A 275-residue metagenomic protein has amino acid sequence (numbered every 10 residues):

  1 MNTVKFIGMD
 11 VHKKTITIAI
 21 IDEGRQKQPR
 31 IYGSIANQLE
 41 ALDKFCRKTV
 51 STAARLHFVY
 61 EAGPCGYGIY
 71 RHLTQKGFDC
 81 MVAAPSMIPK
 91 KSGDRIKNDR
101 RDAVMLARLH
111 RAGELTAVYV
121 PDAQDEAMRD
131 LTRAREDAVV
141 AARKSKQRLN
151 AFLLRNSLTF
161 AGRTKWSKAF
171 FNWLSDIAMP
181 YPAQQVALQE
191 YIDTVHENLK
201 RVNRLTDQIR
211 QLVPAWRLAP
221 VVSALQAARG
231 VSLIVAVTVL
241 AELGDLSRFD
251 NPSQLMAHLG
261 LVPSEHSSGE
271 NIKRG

Functional and structural regions predicted by a protein language model:
M1-G275: A detector of single, family-specific signature residues that are central to catalytic or substrate-handling motifs
